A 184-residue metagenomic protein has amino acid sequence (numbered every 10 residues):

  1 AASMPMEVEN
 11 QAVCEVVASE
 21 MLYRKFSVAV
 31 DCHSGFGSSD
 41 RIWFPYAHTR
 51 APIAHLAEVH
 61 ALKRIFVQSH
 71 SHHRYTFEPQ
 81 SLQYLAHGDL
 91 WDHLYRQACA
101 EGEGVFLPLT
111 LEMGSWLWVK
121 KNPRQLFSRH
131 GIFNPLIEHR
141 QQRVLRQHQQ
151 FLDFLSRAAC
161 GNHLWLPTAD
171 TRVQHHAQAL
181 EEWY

Functional and structural regions predicted by a protein language model:
A1-Y184: C-terminal accessory segments enriched in acidic
